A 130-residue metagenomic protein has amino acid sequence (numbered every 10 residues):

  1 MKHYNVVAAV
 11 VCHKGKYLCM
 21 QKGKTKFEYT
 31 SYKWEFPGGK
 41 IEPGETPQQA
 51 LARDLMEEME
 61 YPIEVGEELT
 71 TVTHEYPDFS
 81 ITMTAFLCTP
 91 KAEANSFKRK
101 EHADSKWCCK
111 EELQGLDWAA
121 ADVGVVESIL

Functional and structural regions predicted by a protein language model:
M1, A9-V10, T25-F27, T73 (+1 more regions): Short secondary-structure boundary/capping segments
M1-L18, K40: Conserved N-terminal beta-strand and adjoining loop/helix that marks the start of the Nudix/MutT-like hydrolase domain
Y4, C12, S31-F36, D78-M83: Short connector loops at helix/strand junctions that flank enzyme active sites, especially segments positioning acidic
V11-C12, C19, C88, W107: Conserved hydrophobic "DFG−1" position in protein kinase catalytic cores
K16-E57: Conserved Nudix-box catalytic region and its N-terminal flanking loop in Nudix hydrolases and closely related
K40-E64, V72-G124: Unchanged
S128-I129: C-terminal alpha-helix
